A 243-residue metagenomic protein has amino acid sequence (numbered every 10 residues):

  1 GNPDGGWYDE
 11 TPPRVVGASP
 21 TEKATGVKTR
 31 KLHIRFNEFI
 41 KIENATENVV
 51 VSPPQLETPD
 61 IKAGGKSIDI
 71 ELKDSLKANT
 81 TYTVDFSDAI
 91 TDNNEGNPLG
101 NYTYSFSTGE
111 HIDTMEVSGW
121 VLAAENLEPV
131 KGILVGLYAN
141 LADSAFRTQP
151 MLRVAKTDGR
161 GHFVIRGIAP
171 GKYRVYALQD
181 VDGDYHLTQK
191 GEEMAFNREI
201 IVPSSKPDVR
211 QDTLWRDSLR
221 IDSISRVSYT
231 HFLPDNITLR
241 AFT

Functional and structural regions predicted by a protein language model:
G1-R160, V164-G167, K172-Y176, K190-P203 (+1 more regions): Acidic, low-complexity Ser/Thr/Gly/Pro-rich repeat segments typical of extracellular/periplasmic and surface-exposed
A177-V181: Calcium-binding motifs, dominated by EF-hand helix-loop-helix domains
D184: Acidic carboxylate motifs that coordinate Ca2+ or other divalent cations, activating on Asp/Glu
K206-D208: The feature marks long extracellular or luminal low-complexity segments
Q211: Short, acidic/small-residue loops that bind anionic groups at enzyme active sites
